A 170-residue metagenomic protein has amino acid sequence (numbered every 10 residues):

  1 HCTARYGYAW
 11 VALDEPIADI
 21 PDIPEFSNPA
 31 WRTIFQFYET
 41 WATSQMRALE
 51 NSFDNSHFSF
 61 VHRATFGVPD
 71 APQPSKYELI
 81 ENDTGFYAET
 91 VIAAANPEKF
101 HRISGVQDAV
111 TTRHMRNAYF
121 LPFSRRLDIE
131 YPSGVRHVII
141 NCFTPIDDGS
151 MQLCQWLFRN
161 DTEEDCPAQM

Functional and structural regions predicted by a protein language model:
H1-W10: Active-site-proximal cofactor/substrate-binding loop regions of enzyme domains
A12-P16: Short, acidic, small-residue-rich periplasmic hinge/interaction motif at the N-terminus of Gram-negative outer-membrane
I17-M170: C-terminal catalytic domain of Rieske-type non-heme iron oxygenases
